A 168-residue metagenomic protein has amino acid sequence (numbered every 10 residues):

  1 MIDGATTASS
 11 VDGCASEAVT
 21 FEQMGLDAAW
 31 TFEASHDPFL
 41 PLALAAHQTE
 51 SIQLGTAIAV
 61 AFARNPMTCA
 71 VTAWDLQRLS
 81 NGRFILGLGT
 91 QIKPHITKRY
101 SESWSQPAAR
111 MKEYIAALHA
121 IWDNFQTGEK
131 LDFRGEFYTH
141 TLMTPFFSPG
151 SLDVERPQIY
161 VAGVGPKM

Functional and structural regions predicted by a protein language model:
M1-T56, F62: N-terminal beta1-alpha1-beta2 module of alpha/beta enzyme domains
T7, A34, A59-A61, G89-K93 (+1 more regions): Active-site beta-loop-alpha junctions enriched in small/polar residues
S9, A63-M67, Q106: Residue-level signal for the nucleotide or nucleotide-sugar donor/cofactor binding architecture
D12-A15, V19, F39, A43 (+6 more regions): Amphipathic, non-transmembrane alpha-helical secondary structure
L40, N65, H95-T97: Generic domain-boundary/flexible-linker signal
T56-T68, T72: Structural motif corresponding to the early beta-alpha repeats
A70-M168: Internal, glycine-rich beta/alpha segment that forms the wall or movable "lid" of small-molecule/cofactor binding
